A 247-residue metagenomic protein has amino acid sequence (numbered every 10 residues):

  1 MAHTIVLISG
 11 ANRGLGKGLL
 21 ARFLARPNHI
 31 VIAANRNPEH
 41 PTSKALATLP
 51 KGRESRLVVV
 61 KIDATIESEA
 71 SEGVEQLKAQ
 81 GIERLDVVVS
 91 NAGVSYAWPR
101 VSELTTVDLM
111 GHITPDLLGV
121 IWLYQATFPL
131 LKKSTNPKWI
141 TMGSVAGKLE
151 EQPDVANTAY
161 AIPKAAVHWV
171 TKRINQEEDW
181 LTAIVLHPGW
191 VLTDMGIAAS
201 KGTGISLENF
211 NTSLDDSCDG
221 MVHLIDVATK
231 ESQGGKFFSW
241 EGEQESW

Functional and structural regions predicted by a protein language model:
S9, E83-G93, D116, T141 (+1 more regions): Rossmann-fold scaffold of SDR-type NAD(P)-dependent oxidoreductases
N12, G16-A21: N-terminal Rossmann NAD(P)H-binding glycine-rich loop of SDR-like oxidoreductase domains
L24-S43: Conserved glycine-rich Rossmann-like NAD(P)H-binding loop of the short-chain dehydrogenase/reductase
P50-S68: Rossmann-fold cofactor-recognition segment
A64-E83: Conserved Rossmann-fold cofactor-binding substructure of NAD(P)-dependent oxidoreductases
E69, G119-A126: Conserved mid-core alpha-helix of short-chain dehydrogenase/reductase
G93-V94, W98-T114, L118-W122, K132-W180 (+1 more regions): Catalytic loop of short-chain dehydrogenase/reductase
W180, V185, K201-W247: C-terminal helical subdomain
